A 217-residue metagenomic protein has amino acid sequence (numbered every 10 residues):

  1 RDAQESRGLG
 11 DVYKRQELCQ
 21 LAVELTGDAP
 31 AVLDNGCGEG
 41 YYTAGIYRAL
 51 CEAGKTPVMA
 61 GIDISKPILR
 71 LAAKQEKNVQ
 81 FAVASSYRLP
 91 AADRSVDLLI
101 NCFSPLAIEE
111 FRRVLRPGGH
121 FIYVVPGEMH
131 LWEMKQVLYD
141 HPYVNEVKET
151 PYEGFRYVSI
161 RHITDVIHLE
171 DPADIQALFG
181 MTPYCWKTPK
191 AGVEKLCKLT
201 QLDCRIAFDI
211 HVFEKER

Functional and structural regions predicted by a protein language model:
D2-Y13: Single conserved hydrophobic/aromatic residue that forms the stacking wall/gate of nucleotide- or nucleobase-binding
A29-G38: Conserved class I S-adenosyl-L-methionine
E39-G54: Conserved SAM-binding loop of SAM-dependent methyltransferases across substrates and taxa, primarily the Class I
S65: Conserved SAM/SAH-binding beta-strand->alpha-helix loop
K77-L89: Conserved SAM-binding strand-loop segment of SAM-dependent methyltransferases
Y87-L98: A short acidic, Gly/Pro-enriched loop at the edge of an enzyme's catalytic core that lines a small-molecule cofactor
G118-P126: Conserved beta-strand signature within the Rossmann-like core of class I S-adenosyl-L-methionine
I163-R217: Conserved Class I S-adenosyl-L-methionine
